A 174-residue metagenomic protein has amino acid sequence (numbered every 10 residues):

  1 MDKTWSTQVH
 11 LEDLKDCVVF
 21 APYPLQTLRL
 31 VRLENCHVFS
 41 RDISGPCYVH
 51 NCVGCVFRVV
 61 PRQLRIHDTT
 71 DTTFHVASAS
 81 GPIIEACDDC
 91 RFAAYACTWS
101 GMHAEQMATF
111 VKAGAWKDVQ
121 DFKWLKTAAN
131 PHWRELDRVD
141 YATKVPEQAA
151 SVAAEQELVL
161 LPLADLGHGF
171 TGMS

Functional and structural regions predicted by a protein language model:
M1, H75-S174: Intrinsically disordered, low-complexity terminal regions
M1-H103: Extended, compositionally simple hydrophobic/Ser/Thr-rich segments that build repetitive fibrous architectures
